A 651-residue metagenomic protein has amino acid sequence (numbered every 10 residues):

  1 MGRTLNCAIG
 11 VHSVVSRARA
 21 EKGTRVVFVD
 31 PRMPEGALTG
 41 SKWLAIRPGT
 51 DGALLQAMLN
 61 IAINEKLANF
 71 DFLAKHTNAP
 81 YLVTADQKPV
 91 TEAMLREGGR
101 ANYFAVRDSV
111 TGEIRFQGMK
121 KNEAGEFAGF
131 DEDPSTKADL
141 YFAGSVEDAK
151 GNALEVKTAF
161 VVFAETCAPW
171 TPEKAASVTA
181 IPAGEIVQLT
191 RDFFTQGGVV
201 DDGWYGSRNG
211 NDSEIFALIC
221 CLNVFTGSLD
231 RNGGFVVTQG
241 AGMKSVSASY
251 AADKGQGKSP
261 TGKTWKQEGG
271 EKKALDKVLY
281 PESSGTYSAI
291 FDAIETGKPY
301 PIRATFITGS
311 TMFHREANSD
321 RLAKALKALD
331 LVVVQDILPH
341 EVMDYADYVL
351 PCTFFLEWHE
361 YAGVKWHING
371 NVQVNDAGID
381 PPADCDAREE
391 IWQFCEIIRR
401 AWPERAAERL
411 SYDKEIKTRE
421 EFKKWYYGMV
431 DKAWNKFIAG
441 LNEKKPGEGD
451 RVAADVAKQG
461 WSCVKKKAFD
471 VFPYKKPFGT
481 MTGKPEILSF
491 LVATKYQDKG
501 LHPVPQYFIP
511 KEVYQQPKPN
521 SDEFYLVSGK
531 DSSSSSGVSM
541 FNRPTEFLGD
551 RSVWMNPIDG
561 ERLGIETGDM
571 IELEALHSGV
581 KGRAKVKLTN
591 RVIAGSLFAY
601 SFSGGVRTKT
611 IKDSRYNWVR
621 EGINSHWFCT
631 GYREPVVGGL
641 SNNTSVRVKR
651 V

Functional and structural regions predicted by a protein language model:
M1, T39-G40, E155-V156, P169-E173 (+2 more regions): Flexible glycine/proline-enriched surface loops and loop-helix/loop-strand junctions
M1-F28, A53, D131, T136-E147 (+6 more regions): Extended redox/cofactor-interaction regions of prokaryotic respiratory oxidoreductases
E21, P34-T195: Long, well-ordered, tryptophan-enriched scaffold segments
G40-S41, Q196-G197, I302, L329 (+1 more regions): Short, well-ordered alpha-helix to beta-strand connector turns
F70-H76, V178, Q188, D201-G206 (+3 more regions): Short coil/turn segments at secondary-structure boundaries
K75-N78, D192-F193, F235-V246, L410-V430: A glycine-rich phosphate-binding loop feature that marks nucleotide/adenosyl-phosphate handling sites
L356-P382, Q393, I398-P403: Glycine/threonine-rich phosphate-binding loop and adjacent beta-strand/alpha-helix elements that clamp
G378-I379, A387-G447, V538, R543-W554 (+1 more regions): Long, contiguous, secondary-structure-rich segments that constitute the structural scaffold of globular domains
